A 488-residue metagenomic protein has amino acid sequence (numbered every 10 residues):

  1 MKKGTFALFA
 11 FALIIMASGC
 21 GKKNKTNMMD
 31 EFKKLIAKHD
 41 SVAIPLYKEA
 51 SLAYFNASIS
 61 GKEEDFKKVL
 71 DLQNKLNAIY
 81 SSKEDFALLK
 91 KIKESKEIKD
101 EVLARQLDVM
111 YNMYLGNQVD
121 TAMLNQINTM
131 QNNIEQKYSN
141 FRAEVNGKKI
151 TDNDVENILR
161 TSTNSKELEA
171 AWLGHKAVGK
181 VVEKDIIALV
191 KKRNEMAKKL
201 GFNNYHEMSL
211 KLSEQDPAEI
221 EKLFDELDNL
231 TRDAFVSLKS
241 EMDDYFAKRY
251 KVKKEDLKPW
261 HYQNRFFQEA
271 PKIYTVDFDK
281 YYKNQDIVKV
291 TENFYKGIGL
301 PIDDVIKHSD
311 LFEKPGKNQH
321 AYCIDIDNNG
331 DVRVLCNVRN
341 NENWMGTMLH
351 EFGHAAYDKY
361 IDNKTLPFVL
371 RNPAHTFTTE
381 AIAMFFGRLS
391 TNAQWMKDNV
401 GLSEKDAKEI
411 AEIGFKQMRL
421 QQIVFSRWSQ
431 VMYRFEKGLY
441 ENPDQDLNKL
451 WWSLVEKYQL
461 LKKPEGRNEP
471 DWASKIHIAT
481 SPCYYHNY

Functional and structural regions predicted by a protein language model:
M1-A7: Bacterial N-terminal signal peptides that target proteins for export
M16-G19: C-terminal motif of bacterial Sec signal peptides marking the signal peptidase cleavage site
K23-I187, I476-C483: N-terminal helix-rich structural modules
K148-N153, N157, T161, I187-L335 (+2 more regions): Active-site-proximal, well-structured secondary-structure segments within enzyme catalytic domains
F224-A234, N372-I410: Post-HExxH zinc-binding segment in Zn-dependent metallohydrolases
R339-D362, E380-M384, F435: Active-site recognition of the HExxH zinc-binding catalytic motif
T347, T480-Y488: Conserved phosphate/anionic-ligand binding catalytic regions in large, soluble enzymes, centered on
N392-A479: Long, amphipathic alpha-helical stalk/connector segments used for oligomerization, subunit docking, or mechanical
